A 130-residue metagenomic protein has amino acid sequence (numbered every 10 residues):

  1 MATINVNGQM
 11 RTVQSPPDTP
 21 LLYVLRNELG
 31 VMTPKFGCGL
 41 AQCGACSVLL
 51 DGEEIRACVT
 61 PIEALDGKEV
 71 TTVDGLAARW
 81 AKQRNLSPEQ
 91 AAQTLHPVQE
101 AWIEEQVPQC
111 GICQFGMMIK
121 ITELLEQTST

Functional and structural regions predicted by a protein language model:
M1-T130: Signature of N-terminal electron-transfer/Fe-S-associated modules in redox systems
